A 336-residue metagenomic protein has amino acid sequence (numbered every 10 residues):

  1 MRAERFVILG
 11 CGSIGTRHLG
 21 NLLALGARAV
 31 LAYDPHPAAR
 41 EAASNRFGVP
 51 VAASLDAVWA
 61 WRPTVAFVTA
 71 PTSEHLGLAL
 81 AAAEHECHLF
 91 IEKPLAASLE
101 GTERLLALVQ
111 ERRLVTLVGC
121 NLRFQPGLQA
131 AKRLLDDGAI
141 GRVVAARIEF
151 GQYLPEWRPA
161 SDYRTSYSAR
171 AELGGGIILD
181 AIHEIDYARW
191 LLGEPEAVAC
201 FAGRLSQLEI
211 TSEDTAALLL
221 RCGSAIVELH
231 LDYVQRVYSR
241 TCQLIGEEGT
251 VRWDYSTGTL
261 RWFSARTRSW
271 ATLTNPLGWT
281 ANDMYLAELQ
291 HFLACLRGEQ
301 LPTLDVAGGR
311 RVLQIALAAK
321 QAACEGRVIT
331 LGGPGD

Functional and structural regions predicted by a protein language model:
M1, V65-F67, H291-D336: C-terminal helix-rich "cap/oligomerization" subdomain common to oxidoreductases
M1-R46, W61: N-terminal Rossmann-like dinucleotide-binding module
H18, P50-L108: Beta-loop-alpha module in the N-terminal Rossmann-like domain of NAD(P)-dependent dehydrogenases, especially those
A53, I91, T116-V118, W253: Hydrophobic residues in well-ordered beta-strands that form the structural core
R104-L122, G141-A145: Rossmann-fold dehydrogenase core element
R123-E209, G326: Predominantly a Rossmann-like dinucleotide-binding segment in NAD(P)-dependent oxidoreductases
L179, I185-T259, L286-Q300, D336: Contiguous beta-strand/loop segments that form the cofactor/metal-binding neighborhood of enzyme cores
P276-Q290: Active-site loop of classical SDR/Rossmann-like NAD(P)-dependent oxidoreductases, centered on the catalytic Tyr-X3-Lys
